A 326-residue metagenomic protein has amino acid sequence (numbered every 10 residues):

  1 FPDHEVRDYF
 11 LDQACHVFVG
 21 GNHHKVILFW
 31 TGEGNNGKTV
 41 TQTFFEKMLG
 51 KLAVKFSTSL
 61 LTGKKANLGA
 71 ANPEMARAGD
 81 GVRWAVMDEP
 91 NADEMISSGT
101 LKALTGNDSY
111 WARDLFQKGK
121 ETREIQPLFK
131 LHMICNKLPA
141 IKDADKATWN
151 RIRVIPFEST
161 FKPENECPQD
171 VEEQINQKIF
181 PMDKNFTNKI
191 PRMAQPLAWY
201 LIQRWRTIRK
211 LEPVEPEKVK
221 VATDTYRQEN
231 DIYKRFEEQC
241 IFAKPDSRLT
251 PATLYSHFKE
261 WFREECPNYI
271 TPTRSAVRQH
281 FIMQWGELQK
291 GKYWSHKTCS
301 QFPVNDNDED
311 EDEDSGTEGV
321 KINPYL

Functional and structural regions predicted by a protein language model:
F1-G81, R153-P156, L201, R206 (+3 more regions): P-loop NTPase catalytic core of nucleic-acid-dependent motor ATPases
H4-Y9, N188-P196: Structural motif
T41-F44, V82, I96-L104, W111 (+2 more regions): Alpha-helical scaffold elements adjacent to nucleotide-binding pockets in ATP/GTP-utilizing enzyme cores
K47-P73, E94-S98, R113-E121, P127-F129 (+5 more regions): Positively charged interface segments
G81-W84, S109, P127-H132: Loop/turn-to-beta-strand initiation segments
E89: Walker B catalytic acidic pair
D183, I190-A222: Conserved AAA+ ATPase small/helical "lid" subdomain
T207-D246: Conserved alpha/beta core segments of nucleic-acid transaction machinery
